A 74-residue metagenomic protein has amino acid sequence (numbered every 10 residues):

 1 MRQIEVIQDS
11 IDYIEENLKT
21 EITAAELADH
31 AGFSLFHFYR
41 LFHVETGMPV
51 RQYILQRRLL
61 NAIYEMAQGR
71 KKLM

Functional and structural regions predicted by a protein language model:
M1-R2: Inter-domain helical "communication" segments and dimerization helices that couple sensory or membrane-embedded modules
Q8-A25, V44-M74: Terminal helix-turn-helix DNA-binding modules in bacterial transcription factors
H30: Residues within the alpha-helical elements of helix-turn-helix
S34-L35: Short coil turns linking two alpha-helices in DNA-binding domains
